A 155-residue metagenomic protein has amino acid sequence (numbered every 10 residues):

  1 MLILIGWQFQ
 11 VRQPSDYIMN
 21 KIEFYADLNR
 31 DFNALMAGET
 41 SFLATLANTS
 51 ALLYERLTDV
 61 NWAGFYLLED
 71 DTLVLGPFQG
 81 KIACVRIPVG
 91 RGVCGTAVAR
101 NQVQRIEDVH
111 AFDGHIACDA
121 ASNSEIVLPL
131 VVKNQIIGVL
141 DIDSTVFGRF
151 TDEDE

Functional and structural regions predicted by a protein language model:
Q13-G76: Intrinsically disordered, low-complexity terminal regulatory regions
L57, C118-S122: Short loop/turn motifs at secondary-structure junctions and domain boundaries
W62, V127, V139: Short hydrophobic/aromatic beta-strand element in the GNAT-like acyltransferase core that lines or flanks the acyl-donor
L68-C118: Regulatory sensory and allosteric helical modules in signal-transduction proteins and certain transcription factors
S124-V131: A short, aliphatic-rich beta-strand micro-motif
V131-S144: Sensory-domain boundary capping and coupling elements
D143-E155: Regulatory loop-to-helix N-cap segments in sensory/regulatory domains that couple ligand/signal detection
